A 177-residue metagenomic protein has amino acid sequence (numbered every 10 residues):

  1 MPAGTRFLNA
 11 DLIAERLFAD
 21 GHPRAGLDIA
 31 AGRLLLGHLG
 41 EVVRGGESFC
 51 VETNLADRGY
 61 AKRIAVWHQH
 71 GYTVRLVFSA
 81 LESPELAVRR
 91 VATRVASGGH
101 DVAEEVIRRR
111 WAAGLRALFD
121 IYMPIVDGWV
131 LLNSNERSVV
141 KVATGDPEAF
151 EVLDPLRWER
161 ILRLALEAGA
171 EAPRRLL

Functional and structural regions predicted by a protein language model:
M1-E47: Conserved substrate/cofactor phosphate-moiety recognition/catalytic segment in nucleotide-dependent phosphotransferases
T5-N9, L76, W129-L131: Conserved beta-strand scaffold positions in the cores of enzyme catalytic domains, especially in NTP/NDP-utilizing
V43, H68, M123: Anion (oxyanion) recognition and catalysis
G46-F49, T73-R75: Loop/turn-to-beta-strand initiation segments
V51-A61, L81: Acidic, metal-coordinating catalytic cores used for nucleic-acid/nucleotide bond scission and strand-transfer chemistry
I64-Y72: Short, surface-exposed basic-aromatic patches at helix termini and helix-loop junctions that form
Y72-L118: A glycine- and Lys/Arg-enriched "phosphate-lid" helix/loop adjacent to the NTP-binding pocket of small-molecule kinases
D120-L177: NTP-dependent small-molecule kinase module
